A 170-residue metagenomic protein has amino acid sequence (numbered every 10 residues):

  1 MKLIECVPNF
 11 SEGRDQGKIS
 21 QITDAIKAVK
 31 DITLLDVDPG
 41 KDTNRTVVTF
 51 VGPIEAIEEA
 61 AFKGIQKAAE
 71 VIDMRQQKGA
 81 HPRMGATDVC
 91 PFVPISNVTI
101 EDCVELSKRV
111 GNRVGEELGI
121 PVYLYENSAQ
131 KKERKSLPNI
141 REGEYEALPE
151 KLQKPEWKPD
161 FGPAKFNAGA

Functional and structural regions predicted by a protein language model:
M1-A170: Long, contiguous binding/interaction regions
